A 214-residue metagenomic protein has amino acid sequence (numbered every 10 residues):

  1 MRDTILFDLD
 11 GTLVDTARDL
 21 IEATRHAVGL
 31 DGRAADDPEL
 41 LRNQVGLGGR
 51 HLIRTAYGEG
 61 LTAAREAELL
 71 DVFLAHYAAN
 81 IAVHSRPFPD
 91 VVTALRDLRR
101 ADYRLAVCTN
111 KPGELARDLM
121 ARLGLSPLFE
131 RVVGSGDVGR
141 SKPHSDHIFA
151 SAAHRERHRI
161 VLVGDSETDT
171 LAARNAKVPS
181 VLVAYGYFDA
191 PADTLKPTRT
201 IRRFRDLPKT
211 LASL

Functional and structural regions predicted by a protein language model:
M1-D3, G113, R117-L214: Asp-based, Mg2+/Mn2+-dependent phosphohydrolase catalytic module
R2-R96, E114: N-terminal helical cap/lid subdomain that shapes the substrate entry/recognition surface in HAD-like hydrolases
L6, L13, P87, L105-C108 (+3 more regions): Conserved SAM-binding loop
V14-D15, T24-R25, Y77-A78, L105-A106 (+2 more regions): N-terminal start-of-chain detector that recognizes signal peptides and the immediate post-cleavage beginning
T16, Q44-V45, V107-C108, G164-D165 (+2 more regions): Small/polar loops that bind or transfer phosphate-bearing groups
G29-D31, A35, L52-G60, H84 (+4 more regions): Substrate-recognition/cap helix-loop segment adjacent to the acidic, metal-dependent catalytic center of Asp-based
Q44-L47, A56, R104, V132 (+2 more regions): Short glycine/serine/threonine-biased micro-segments
